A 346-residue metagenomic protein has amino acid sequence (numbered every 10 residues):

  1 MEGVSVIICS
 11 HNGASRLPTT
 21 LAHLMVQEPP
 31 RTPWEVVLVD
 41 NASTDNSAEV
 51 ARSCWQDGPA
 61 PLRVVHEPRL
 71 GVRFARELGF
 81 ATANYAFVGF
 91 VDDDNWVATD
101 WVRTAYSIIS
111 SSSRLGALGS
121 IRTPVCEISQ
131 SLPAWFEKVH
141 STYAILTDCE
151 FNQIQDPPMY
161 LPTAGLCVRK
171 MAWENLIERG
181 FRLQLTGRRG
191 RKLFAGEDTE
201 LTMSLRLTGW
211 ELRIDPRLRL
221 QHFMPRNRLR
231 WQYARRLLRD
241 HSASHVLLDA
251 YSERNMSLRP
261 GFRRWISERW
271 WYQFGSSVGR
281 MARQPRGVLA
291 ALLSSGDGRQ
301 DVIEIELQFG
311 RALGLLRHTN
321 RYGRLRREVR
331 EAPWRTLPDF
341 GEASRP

Functional and structural regions predicted by a protein language model:
G13-Q27: Short, well-formed alpha-helical segments that are part of the catalytic scaffolds of diverse glycosyltransferases
H23, D40-E49, N95: A conserved acidic beta->alpha catalytic loop
E67-A83: Glycine-rich, basic loop-to-helix element that forms the pyrophosphate-binding segment of sugar-nucleotide handling
V88: Short aromatic/hydrophobic "clamp" motif used to bind/position activated sugar donors
D100-A134: Conserved donor NDP-sugar-binding/catalytic core segment of glycosyltransferases
E137-P158: Short, flexible, basic/aromatic active-site loop/helix in glycosyltransferases
Q184-L201: Acidic donor-binding loop at a coil-to-helix junction in glycosyltransferase catalytic cores that engages
R239-D240, M256-P346: Non-catalytic, C-terminal membrane-associated alpha-helical segments of glycosyltransferases
